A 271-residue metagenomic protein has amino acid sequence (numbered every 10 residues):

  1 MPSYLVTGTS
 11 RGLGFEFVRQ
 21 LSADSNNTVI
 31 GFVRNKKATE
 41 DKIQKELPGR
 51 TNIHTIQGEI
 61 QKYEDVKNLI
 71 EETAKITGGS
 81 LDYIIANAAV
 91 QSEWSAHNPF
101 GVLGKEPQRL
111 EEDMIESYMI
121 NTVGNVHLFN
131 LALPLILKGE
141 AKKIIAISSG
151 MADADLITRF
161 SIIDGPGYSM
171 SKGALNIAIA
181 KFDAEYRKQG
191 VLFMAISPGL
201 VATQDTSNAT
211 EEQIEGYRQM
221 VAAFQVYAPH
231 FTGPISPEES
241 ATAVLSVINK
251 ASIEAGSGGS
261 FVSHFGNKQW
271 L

Functional and structural regions predicted by a protein language model:
S3-V6, L81-I85: Conserved hydrophobic beta-strands of the Rossmann-like cofactor-binding core in SDR/related NAD(P)H-dependent
T7-Q20: N-terminal Rossmann NAD(P)H-binding glycine-rich loop of SDR-like oxidoreductase domains
S22-E40: Conserved glycine-rich Rossmann-like NAD(P)H-binding loop of the short-chain dehydrogenase/reductase
L47-E64: Rossmann-fold cofactor-recognition segment
Q61-G79: Conserved Rossmann-fold cofactor-binding substructure of NAD(P)-dependent oxidoreductases
D65-N68, M119, G124-L131: Conserved mid-core alpha-helix of short-chain dehydrogenase/reductase
V90-V126, L137-K188, G199-Q213: Catalytic loop of short-chain dehydrogenase/reductase
E212-L271: C-terminal helical subdomain
